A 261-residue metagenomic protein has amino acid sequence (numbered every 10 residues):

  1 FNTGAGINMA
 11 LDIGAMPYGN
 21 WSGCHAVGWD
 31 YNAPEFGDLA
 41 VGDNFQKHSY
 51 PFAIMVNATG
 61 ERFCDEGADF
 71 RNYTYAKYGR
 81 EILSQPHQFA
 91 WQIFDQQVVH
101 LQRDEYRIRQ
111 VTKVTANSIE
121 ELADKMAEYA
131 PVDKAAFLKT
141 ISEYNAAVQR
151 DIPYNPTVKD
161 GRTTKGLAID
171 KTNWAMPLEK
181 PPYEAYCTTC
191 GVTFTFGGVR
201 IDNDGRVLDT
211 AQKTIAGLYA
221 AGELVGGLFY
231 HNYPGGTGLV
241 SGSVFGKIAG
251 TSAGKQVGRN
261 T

Functional and structural regions predicted by a protein language model:
F1-A33, L239, F245-I248, S252: Glycine-rich loop(s) and the adjacent beta-strand/alpha-helix scaffold that form part
I13-S22, R62-C64, K134-L138, N260-T261: Acidic/polar loop patches that form or flank catalytic/metal-binding clefts of enzymes that bind anionic ligands
F36-Y75: Phosphate/diphosphate-binding loops
A58-T59, N203, T210, V244: Short, ordered coil/turn segments that flank beta-strands lining enzyme active or ligand-binding pockets
E61-A90, D209, T214-Y230: Gly/Pro-rich active-site capping loops and adjacent beta-alpha segments that organize cofactor/substrate pockets
Q92-N155: N-terminal leader/propeptide and maturation segments of large enzyme subunits in energy/redox metabolism and hydrolases
I108-T112, N232-T237: Short glycine-enriched, charge-decorated loop/helix-capping segments at active-site entrances that position
A136-N232: A glycine-rich dinucleotide-binding beta-alpha-beta segment and adjacent secondary-structure elements that constitute
